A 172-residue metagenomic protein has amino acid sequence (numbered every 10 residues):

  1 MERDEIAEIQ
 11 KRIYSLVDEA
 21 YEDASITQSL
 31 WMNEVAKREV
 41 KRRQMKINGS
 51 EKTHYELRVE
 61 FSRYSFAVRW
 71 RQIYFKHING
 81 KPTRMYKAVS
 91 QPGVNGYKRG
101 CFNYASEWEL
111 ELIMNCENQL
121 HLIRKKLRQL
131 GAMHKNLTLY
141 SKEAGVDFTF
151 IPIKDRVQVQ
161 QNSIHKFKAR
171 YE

Functional and structural regions predicted by a protein language model:
M1-E172: Conserved glycine(s) in the ABC-transporter nucleotide-binding domain "signature"
